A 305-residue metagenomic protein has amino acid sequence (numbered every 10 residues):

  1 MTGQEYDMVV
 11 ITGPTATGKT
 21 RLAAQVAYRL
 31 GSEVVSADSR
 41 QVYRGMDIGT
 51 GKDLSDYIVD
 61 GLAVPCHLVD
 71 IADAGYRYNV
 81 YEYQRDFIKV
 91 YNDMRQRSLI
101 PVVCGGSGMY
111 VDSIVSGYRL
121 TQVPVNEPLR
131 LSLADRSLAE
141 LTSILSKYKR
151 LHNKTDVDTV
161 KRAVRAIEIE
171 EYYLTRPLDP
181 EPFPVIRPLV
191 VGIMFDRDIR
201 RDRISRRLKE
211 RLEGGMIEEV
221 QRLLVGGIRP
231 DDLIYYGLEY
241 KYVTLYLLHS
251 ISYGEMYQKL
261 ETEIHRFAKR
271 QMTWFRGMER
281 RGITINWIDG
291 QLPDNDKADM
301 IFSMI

Functional and structural regions predicted by a protein language model:
M1-I305: Phosphate/pyrophosphate-binding catalytic cores of soluble transferases and nucleic-acid-acting enzymes
